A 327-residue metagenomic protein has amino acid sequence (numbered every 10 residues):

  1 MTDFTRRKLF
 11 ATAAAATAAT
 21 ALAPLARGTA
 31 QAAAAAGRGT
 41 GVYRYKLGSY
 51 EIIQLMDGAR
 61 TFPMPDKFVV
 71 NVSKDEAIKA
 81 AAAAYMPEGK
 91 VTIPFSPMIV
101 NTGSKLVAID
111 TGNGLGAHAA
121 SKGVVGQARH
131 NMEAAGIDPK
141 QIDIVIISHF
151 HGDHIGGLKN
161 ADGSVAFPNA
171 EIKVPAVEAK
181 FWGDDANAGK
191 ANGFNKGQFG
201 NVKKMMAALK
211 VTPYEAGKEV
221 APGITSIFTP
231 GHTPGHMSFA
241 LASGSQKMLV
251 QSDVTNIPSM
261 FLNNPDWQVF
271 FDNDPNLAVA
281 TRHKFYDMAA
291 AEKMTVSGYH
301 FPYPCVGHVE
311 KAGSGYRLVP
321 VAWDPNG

Functional and structural regions predicted by a protein language model:
M1-T20: N-terminal secretory signal peptides and thylakoid transit peptides that target proteins across membranes
T2-F4, A30-T61, S245-Q246, T255-G327: Accessory terminal helices/loops
A33, G126-I137, Q141, P168-F228 (+2 more regions): Metallo-beta-lactamase
G41-A135, S238-T255: Conserved beta-strand hairpin/beta-sheet module of binuclear metal-dependent hydrolase folds, prominently
S49, V100, D110, I142 (+6 more regions): Divalent metal-coordination and catalytic microenvironments
D57-G58, T111-G114, F150, V177-E178 (+3 more regions): Active-site metal-binding loops of divalent metal-dependent hydrolases
K90, F95-P97, G123-K173: Active-site metal-binding motif and surrounding structural segment of the metallo-beta-lactamase
V145-I155, T229-H236, G298-Y303: Histidine-centered catalytic micro-motifs
